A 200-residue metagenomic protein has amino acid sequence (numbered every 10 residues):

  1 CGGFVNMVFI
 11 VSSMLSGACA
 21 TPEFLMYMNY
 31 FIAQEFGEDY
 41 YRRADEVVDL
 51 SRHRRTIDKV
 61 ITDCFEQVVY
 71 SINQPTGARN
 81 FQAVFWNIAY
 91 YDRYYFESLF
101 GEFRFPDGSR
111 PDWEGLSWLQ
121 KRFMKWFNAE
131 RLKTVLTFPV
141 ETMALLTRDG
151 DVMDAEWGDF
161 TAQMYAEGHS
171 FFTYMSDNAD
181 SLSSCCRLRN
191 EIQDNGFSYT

Functional and structural regions predicted by a protein language model:
C1-T200: Conserved catalytic cores of very large enzyme subunits
